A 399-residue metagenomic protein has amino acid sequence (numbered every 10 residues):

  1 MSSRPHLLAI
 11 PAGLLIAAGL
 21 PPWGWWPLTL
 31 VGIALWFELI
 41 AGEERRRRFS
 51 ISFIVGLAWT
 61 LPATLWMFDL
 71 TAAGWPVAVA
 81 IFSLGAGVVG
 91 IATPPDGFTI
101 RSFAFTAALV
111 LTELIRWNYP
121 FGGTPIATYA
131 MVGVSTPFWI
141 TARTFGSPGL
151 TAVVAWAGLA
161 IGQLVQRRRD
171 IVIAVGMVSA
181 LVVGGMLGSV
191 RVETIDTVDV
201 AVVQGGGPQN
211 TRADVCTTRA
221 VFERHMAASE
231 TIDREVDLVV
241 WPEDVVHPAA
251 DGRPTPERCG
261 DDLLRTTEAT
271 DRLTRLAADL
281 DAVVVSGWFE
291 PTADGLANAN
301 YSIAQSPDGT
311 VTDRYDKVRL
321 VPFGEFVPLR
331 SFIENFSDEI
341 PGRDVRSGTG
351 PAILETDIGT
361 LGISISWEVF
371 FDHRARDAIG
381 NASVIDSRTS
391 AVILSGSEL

Functional and structural regions predicted by a protein language model:
M1-S189, T231: Membrane-embedded alpha-helical bundles of multi-pass enzymes that act on lipidic or dolichyl-linked glycan substrates
L15-A17, W288-E290, A391: Generic short beta-strand segments
L20-L35, T64, Q204-G206, V236-E257 (+1 more regions): Short, conserved active-site loops that position catalytic residues or coordinate cofactors/metal ions across diverse
E38, G87, E113, T231-V240 (+1 more regions): Active-site beta-loop-alpha substructure in enzyme catalytic cores, prototypically the cysteine-centered nucleophile
M67-A73, N118-F145, N298-D372: Active-site catalytic loop in hydrolytic enzyme cores
D69, A250-G252, S395-E398: Glycine/threonine-rich flexible loop motifs
F98-I100, R167-V172, T292-L296, G348 (+1 more regions): Short, glycine- and charge-enriched coil/turn segments that flank and shape catalytic ligand pockets
L187-P322, I353-I358, I363, W367-V369 (+1 more regions): Soluble catalytic regions of membrane-associated enzymes that act on cell-envelope and secretory-pathway components
